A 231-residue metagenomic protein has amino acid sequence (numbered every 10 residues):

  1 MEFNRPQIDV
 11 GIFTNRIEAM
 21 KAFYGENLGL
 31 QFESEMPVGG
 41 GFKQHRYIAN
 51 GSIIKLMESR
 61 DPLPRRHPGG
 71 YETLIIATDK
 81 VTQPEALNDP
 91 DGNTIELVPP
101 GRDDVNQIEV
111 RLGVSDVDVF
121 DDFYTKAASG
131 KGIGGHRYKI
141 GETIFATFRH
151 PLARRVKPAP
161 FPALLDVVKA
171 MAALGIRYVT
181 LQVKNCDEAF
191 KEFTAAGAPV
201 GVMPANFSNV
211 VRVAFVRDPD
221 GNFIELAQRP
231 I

Functional and structural regions predicted by a protein language model:
M1-S34, Y47-G134, K139-V202, V210 (+1 more regions): Glyoxalase I/VOC metalloenzyme domain signal
G39-K43, G141-E142, F207-R212: Short acidic/glycine-enriched loop/turn segments that link adjacent beta-strands
